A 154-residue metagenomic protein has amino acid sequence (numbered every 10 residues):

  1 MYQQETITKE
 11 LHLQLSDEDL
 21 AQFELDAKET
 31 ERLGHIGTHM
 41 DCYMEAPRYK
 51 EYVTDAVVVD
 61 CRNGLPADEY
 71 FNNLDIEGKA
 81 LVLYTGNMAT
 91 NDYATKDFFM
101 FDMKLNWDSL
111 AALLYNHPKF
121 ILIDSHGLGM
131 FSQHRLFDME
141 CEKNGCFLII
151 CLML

Functional and structural regions predicted by a protein language model:
M1-L154: Active-/binding-site microenvironments in catalytic and ligand-binding cores
